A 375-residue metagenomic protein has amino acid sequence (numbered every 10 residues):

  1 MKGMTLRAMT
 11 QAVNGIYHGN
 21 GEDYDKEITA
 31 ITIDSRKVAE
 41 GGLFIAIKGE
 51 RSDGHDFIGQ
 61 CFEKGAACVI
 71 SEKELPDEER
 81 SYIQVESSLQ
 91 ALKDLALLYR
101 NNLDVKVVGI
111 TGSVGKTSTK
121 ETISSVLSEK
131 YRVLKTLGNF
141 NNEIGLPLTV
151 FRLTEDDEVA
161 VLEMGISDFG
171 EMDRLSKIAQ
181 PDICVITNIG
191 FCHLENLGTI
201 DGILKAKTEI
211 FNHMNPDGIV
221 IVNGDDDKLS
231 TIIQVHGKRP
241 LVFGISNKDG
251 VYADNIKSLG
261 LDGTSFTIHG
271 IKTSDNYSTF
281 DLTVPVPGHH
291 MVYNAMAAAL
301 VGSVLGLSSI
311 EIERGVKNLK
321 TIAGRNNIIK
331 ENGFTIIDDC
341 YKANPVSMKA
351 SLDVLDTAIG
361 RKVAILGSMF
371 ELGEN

Functional and structural regions predicted by a protein language model:
M1-D94, L98, Y252, P287 (+1 more regions): N-terminal leader/targeting and accessory segments in enzymes
R7-Q11, A91-G224, K228-H236, G302: Phosphate-binding loop of NTP-binding sites
A12-V13, S71, L75-E79, V185-I336 (+1 more regions): Acidic, Mg2+-coordinating active-site environments of NTP-dependent enzymes
E22-I31, Q90-K93, N141-I144, M164-F169 (+4 more regions): Short gly/ser/thr-rich secondary-structure transition/capping motifs
R51, I322-G324, C340-N375: Active-site beta-alpha connecting loops in nucleotide-dependent enzymes
I58-G59, E63, D168, M172-I178 (+1 more regions): Short amphipathic alpha-helices and their capping/turn segments at secondary-structure boundaries
Y82-Q84, V107, V133-K135, P240-V242 (+1 more regions): Conserved beta-strand scaffold positions in the cores of enzyme catalytic domains, especially in NTP/NDP-utilizing
